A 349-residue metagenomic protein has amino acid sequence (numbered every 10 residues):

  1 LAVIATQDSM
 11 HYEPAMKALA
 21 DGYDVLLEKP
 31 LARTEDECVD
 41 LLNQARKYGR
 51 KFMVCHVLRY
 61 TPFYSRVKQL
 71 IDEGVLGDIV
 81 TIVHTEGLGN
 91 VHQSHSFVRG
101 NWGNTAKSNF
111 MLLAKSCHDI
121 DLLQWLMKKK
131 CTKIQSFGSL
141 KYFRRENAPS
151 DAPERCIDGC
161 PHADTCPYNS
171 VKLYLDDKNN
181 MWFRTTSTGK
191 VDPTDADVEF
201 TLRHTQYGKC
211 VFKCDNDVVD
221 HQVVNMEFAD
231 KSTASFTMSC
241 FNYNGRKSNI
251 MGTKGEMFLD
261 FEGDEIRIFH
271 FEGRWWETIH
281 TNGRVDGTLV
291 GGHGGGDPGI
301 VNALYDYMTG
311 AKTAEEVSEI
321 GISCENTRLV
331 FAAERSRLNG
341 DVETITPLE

Functional and structural regions predicted by a protein language model:
L1-Q44: Beta-loop-alpha module in the N-terminal Rossmann-like domain of NAD(P)-dependent dehydrogenases, especially those
D8, Y12, E37-D40, R59-T61 (+8 more regions): Catalytic cores of eukaryotic secretory-pathway lumenal/extracellular enzymes that build and remodel glycoconjugates
G22, V98-K107, T281-D286: Short glycine/proline- and charge-enriched loop/turn segments that cap or connect secondary-structure elements
D40-V57, G77-I82: Rossmann-fold dehydrogenase core element
L58-K209, G340: Predominantly a Rossmann-like dinucleotide-binding segment in NAD(P)-dependent oxidoreductases
G189-M238: Alpha/beta-hydrolase fold catalytic core
V218-E349: C-terminal helical cap and adjacent loop that interface with cofactors, partners, or active-site loops
